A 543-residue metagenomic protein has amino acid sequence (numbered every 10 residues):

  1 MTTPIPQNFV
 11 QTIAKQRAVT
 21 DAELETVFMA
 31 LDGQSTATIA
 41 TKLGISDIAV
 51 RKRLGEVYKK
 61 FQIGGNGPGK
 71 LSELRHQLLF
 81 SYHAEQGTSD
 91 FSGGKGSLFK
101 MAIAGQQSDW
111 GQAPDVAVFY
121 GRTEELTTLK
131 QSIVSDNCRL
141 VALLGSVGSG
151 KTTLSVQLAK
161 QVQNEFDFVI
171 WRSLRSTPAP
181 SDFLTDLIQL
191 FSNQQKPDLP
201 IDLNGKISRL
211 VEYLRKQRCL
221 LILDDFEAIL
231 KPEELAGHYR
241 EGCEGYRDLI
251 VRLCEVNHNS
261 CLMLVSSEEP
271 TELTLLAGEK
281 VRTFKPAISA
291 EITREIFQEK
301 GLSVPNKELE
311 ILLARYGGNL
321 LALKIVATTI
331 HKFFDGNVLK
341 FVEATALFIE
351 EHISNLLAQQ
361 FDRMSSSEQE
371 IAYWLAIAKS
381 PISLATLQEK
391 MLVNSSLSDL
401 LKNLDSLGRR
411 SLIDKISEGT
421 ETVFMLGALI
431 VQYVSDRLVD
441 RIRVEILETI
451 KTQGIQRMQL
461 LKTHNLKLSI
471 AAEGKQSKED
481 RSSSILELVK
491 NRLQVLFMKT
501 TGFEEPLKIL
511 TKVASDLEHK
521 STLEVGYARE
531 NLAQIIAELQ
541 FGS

Functional and structural regions predicted by a protein language model:
M1-S92: An N-terminal, helix-rich hydrophobic module
T41-K42, A142, L154-S155, I188 (+5 more regions): Amphipathic alpha-helical scaffolds
G94-Q131: Conserved adenine-nucleotide phosphate-binding loops and their immediately adjacent elements
V116-F119, E124-V134, C138-E234: Post-nucleotide-binding-loop coupling segment downstream of the phosphate-binding loop, primarily in RecA-like P-loop
R122-E124, T153-L154, D182-L187, E227 (+4 more regions): Alpha-helical sensor/transducer elements of the RecA-like P-loop NTPase core
N319, L438-P506: Leucine-rich, amphipathic alpha-helical/linker segments
A358, P381-S383, L387-L468: C-terminal leucine-rich, beta-strand-based interaction scaffolds used for sensing/assembly
L486-S543: Extended, small-residue-rich solenoid/repeat segments and analogous flexible loops that form exposed scaffolds
